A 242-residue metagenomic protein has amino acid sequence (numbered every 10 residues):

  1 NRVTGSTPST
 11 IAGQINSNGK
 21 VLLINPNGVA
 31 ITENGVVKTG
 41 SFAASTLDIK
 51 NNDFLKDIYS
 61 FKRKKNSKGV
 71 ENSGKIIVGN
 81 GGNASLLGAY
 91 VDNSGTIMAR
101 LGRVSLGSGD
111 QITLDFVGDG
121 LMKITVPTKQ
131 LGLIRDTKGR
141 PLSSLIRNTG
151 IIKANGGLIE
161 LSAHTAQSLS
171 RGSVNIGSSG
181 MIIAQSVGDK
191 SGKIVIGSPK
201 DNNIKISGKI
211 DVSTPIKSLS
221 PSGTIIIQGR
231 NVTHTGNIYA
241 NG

Functional and structural regions predicted by a protein language model:
N1-G242: Extracellular and secretory-pathway beta-repeat/beta-biased strand scaffolds
